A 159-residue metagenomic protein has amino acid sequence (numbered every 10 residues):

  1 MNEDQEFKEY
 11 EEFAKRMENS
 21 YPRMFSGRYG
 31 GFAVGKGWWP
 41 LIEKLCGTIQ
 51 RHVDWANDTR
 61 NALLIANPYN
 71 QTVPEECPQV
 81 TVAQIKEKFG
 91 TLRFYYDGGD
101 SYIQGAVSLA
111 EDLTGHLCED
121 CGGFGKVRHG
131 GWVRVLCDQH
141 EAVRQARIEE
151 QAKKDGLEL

Functional and structural regions predicted by a protein language model:
M1-N2, G130, K154-L159: Short intrinsically disordered terminal tails
M1-Q104: Long, charged N-terminal interaction/targeting segments
V53-N57, N61, G115-E119, Q145 (+1 more regions): Residue-level signal for secondary-structure boundary elements
K86, G105-H116, V127-G131: Short, flexible, mixed-charge glycine/proline-rich loop motifs that serve as phosphate/nucleic-acid-contacting
C118-C121, C137: Short cysteine-rich clusters marking metal-coordination/redox-active sites
G123-V127, A142-Q145: Short functional micro-motifs and their immediate structural scaffolds
G131-V143: Cysteine-rich micro-motifs
A142-G156: Short metal-binding segments enriched for Cys and/or His
